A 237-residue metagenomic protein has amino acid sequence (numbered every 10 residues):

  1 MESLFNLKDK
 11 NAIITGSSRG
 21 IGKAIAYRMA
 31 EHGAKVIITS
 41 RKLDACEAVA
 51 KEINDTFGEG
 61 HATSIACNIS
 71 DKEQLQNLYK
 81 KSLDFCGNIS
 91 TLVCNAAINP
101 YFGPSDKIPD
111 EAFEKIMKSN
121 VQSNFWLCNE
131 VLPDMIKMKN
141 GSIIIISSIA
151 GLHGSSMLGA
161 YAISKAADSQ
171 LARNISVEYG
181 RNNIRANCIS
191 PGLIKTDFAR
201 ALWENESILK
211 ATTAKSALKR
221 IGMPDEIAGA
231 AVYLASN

Functional and structural regions predicted by a protein language model:
E2, I108, G154-A162, N174: Active-site loop-to-helix junction immediately N-terminal to the catalytic Tyr of the SDR YXXXK motif in Rossmann-fold
N11, S18-G20: Conserved glycine-rich cofactor-binding loop
G103-S105, P109-M117, T212: Substrate-binding pocket helix/loop in short-chain dehydrogenase/reductase
C128, S164-A167, A172: Active-site helix of classical SDR
P133, V177-R181: Alpha-helical segment proximal to the catalytic Tyr-Lys
S148: Residue(s) in the substrate-gating loop at a strand-loop-helix junction that position the organic substrate next
R181, C188, K210-N237: C-terminal helical subdomain
